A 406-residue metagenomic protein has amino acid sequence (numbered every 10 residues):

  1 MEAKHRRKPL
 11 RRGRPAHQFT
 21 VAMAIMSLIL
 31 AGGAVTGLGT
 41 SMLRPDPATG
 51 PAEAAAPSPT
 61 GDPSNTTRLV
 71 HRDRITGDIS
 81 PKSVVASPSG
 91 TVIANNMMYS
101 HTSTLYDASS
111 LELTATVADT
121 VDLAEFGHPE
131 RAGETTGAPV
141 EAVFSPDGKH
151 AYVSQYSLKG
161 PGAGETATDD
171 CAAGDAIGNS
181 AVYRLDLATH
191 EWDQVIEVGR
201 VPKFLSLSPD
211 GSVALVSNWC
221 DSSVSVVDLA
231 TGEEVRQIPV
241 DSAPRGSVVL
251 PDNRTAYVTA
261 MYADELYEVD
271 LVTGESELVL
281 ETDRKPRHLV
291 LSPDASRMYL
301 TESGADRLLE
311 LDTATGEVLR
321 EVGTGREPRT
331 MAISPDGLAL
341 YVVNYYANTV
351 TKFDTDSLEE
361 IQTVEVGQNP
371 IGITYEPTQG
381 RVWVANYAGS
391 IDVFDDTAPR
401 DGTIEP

Functional and structural regions predicted by a protein language model:
M1-A16: Terminal targeting segments of Actinobacterial cell-envelope proteins
H17-P406: Predominantly soluble domains enriched in secretory-pathway, periplasmic, or organellar proteins
